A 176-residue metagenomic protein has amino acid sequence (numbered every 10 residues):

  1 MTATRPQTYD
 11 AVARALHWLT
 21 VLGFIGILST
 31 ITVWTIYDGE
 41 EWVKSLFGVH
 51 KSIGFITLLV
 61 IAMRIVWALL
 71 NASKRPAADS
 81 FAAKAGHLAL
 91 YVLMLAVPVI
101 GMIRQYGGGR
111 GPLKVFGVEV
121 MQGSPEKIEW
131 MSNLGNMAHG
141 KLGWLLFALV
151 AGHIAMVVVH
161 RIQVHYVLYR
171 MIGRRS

Functional and structural regions predicted by a protein language model:
M1-S176: Membrane-embedded alpha-helical bundles that constitute the cytochrome b-like, heme-associated redox core of multi-pass
